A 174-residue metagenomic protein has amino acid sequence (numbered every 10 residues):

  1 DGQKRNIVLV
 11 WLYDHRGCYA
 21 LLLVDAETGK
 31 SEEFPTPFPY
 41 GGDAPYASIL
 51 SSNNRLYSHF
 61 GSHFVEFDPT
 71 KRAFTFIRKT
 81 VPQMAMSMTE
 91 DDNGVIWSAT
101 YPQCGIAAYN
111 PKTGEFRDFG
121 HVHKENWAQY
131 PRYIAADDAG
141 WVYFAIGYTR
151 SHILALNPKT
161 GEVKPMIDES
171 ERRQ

Functional and structural regions predicted by a protein language model:
D1, G41-I49, P82-D91, W127-A135 (+1 more regions): Repeated scaffold domains used in trafficking and secretory/extracellular systems, primarily beta-propellers
D1-G2, H15: Mature N-terminal, pre-catalytic/accessory segment of carbohydrate-active enzymes
I7-W11, R55-S58, V95-S98, W141-A145: Conserved beta-propeller blade signature
W11-H15, G61, Y101, G147-Y148: Short loop/turn segments immediately following the C-termini of beta-strands
R16-L22, V65, C104-A108, R150-A155: Structural motif
D25-G29, D68-R72, N110-G114, N157-G161: Short loop/turn segments that connect beta-strands within beta-propeller blades
P35-G41, I77-V81, G120-N126, I167-R172: Surface loop/turn motifs at the tips and blade-to-blade linkers of beta-strand repeat domains
